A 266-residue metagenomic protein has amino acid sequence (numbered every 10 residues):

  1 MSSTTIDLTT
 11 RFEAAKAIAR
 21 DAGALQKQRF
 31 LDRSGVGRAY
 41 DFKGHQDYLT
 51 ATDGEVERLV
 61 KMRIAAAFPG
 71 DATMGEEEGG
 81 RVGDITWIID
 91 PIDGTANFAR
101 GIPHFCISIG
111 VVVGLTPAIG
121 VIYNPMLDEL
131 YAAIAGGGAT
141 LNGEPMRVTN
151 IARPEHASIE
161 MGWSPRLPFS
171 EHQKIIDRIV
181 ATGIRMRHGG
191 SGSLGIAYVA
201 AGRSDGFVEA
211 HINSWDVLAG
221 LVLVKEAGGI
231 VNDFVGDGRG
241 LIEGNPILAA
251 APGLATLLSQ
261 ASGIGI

Functional and structural regions predicted by a protein language model:
M1-I92: N-terminal subdomain of lithium-sensitive/metallo-dependent phosphomonoesterases centered on the IMPase/IPPase/PAP
A15, A19-A22, G120, A139 (+2 more regions): Small-residue (primarily alanine) positions within well-ordered alpha-helices, especially packing/interaction faces
Q26, D53, I64, T95 (+6 more regions): Residue-level signal for inorganic ion chemistry
G54, R58, E77, P91-G94 (+5 more regions): Generic detector of well-ordered alpha-helical packing
M62, G83-T140: DPxDG-like acidic metal-binding loop motif
G75-E77, G143, G190: Short loop/edge segments at beta-strand edges and connector loops that shape dinucleotide/nucleotide cofactor-binding
R147-I266: An extended, acidic
